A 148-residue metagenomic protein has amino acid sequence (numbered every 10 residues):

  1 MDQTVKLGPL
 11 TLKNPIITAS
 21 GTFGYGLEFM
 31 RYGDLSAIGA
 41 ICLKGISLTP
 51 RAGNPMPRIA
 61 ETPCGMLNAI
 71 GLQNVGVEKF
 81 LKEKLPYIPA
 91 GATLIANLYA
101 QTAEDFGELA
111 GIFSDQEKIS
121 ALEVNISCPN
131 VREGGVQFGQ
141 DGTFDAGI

Functional and structural regions predicted by a protein language model:
M1-I148: Flavin-dependent oxidoreductase catalytic cores
